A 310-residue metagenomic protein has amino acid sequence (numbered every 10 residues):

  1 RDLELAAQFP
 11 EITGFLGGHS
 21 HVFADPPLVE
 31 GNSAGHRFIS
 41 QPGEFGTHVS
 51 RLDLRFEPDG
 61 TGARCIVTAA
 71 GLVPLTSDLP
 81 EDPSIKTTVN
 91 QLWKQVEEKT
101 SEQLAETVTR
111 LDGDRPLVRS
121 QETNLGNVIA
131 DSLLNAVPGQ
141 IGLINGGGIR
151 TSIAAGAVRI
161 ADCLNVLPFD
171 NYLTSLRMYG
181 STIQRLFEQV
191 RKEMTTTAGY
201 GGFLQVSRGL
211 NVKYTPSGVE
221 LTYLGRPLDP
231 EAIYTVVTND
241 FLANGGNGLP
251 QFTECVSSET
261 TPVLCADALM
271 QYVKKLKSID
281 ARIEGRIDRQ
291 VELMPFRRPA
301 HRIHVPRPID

Functional and structural regions predicted by a protein language model:
R1-Q103, T195-V206, T215: Active-site-adjacent helix-turn-beta-strand microarchitecture at beta-sheet edges that either contains or buttresses
E30-F38, H48, T123, N127-D310: Feature captures C-terminal
R64-I66, A105, Y172, A232: Residues at beta-strand starts and edge strands
V67-V158: Hard-cation-handling environments
